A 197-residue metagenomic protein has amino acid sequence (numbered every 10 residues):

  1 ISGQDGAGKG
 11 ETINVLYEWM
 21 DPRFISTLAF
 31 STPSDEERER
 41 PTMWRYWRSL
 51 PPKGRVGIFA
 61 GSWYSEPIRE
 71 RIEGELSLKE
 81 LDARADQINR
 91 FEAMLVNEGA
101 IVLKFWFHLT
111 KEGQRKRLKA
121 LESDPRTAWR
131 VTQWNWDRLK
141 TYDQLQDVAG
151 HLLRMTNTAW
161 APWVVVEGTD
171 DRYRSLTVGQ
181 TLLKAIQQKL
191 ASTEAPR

Functional and structural regions predicted by a protein language model:
I1-Y17: Glycine-rich phosphate-binding P-loop
S2, A100-G113, T132-D137, T158-T177: Phosphate-binding beta-loop-alpha motif at adenosine-nucleotide cofactor sites
E11, P41, K116, D147 (+1 more regions): Generic recognition of short, well-ordered alpha-helical segments
W19-T32, L50, R126-T141: Acidic, His- and aromatic-enriched active-site or binding-groove loops in soluble protein domains that engage sugars
D21-S26, P52-R55, V96-L103, D124-A128 (+1 more regions): Short glycine-/polar-rich loops that comprise or flank the Walker A/P-loop and associated switch/sensor motifs
R23-A85, N89: Conserved nucleotide-sensing/catalytic segment adjacent to the nucleotide-binding pocket in NTP-handling enzymes
R69-Q87, L95-D147, T193-R197: A glycine- and Lys/Arg-enriched "phosphate-lid" helix/loop adjacent to the NTP-binding pocket of small-molecule kinases
D147-R197: NTP-dependent small-molecule kinase module
